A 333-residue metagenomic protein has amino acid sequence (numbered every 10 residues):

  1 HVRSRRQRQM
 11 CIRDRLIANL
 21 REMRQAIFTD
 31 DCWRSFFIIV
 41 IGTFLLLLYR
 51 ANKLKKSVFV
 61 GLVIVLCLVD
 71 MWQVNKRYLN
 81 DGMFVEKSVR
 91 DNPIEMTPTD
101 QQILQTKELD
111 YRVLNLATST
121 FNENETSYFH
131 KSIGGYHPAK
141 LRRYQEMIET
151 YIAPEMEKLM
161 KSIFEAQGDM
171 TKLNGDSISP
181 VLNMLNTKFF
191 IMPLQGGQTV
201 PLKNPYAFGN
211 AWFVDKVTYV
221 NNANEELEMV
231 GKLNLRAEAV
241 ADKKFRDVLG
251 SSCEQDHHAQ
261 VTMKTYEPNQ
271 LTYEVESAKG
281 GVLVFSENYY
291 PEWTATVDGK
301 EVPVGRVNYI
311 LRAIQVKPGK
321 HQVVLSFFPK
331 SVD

Functional and structural regions predicted by a protein language model:
H1-S4, R8-I12: Single conserved hydrophobic/aromatic residue that forms the stacking wall/gate of nucleotide- or nucleobase-binding
R13-A26: Juxtamembrane membrane-water interface segments that cap and precede transmembrane helices
T29-L62: Cytosolic-side transmembrane helix boundary signature
D31-V40, T187-L194, V275, F285-E287: C-terminal substrate/ligand-recognition segments
F59-L66, D110-V113, K188-F189, Q198-P201 (+1 more regions): Beta-sheet entry/capping signal
V63-I94, P98-L182, K203-L249, Y289-Y290 (+1 more regions): Extracytoplasmic/lumenal acceptor-recognition loop(s) of multi-pass membrane glycoenzymes
G197, A237-D333: Active-site-proximal, structured, solvent-exposed surfaces of multi-pass membrane proteins that position macromolecular
